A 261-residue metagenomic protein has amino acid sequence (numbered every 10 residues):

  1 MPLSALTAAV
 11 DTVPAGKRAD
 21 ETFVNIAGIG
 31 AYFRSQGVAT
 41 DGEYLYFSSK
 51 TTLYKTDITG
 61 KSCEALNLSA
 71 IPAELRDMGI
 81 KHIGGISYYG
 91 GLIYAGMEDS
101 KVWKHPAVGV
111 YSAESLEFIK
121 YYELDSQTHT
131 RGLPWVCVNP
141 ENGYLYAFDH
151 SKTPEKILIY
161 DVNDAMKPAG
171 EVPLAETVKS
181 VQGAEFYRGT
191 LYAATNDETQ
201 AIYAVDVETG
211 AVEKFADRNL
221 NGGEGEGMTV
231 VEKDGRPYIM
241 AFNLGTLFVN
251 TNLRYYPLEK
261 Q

Functional and structural regions predicted by a protein language model:
A5-F33, A70: A short helix->beta-strand "capping" segment at the edge of beta-propeller domains
V24-T51, H82-G85: Beta-strand-rich domains and repeat architectures in extracellular enzymes and scaffolds, especially beta-propellers
I26-A31, N67-A70, E74-G79, Y122-R131 (+2 more regions): Surface loop/turn motifs at the tips and blade-to-blade linkers of beta-strand repeat domains
S35-G37, G85, W135, G183 (+1 more regions): Conserved beta-strand position repeated once per blade in WD40 beta-propeller domains
G42-E43, G90-G91, E141-G143, R188-T190 (+1 more regions): Short coil/turn segments that connect the beta-strands within blades of beta-propeller domains
T52-D57, V102-V110, T153-Y160, T199-V205 (+1 more regions): Structural motif
S62-E98: Blade-loop segments of beta-propeller domains
V178-S180, A211-E232: Conserved blade-ending motifs and adjacent loop-strand segments that build the rim/top face of beta-propeller domains
